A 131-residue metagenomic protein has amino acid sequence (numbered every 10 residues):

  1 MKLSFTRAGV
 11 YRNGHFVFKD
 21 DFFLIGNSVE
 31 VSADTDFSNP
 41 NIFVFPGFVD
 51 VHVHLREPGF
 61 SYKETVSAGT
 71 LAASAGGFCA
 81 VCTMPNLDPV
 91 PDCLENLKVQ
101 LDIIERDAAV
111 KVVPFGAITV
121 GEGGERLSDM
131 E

Functional and structural regions predicted by a protein language model:
M1-D34: N-terminal metal-binding scaffold of metallo-dependent hydrolase/deaminase domains
K2-F5, S32-C82: Replace "His-x-His-based motif
S4, N13, N27, N39-N41 (+2 more regions): Detector for Asparagine
R12, S38-N39, V44, D102-I103 (+1 more regions): Short, flexible, glycine/charge-rich loop motifs used to bind or transfer phosphoryl groups or to couple energy/partner
N13, R56-P58, G123: Conserved protein kinase catalytic core
G14-F16, G47, I104-R106: A generic structural signal for short, solvent-exposed coil/turn residues that cap or connect secondary-structure
D21-F23, S28, Y62, S67-L71 (+2 more regions): Generic alpha-helical propensity signal that fires on short helical segments and nearby coil/disordered stretches
A72-E131: Divalent-metal coordination cores built from histidine and acidic residues
